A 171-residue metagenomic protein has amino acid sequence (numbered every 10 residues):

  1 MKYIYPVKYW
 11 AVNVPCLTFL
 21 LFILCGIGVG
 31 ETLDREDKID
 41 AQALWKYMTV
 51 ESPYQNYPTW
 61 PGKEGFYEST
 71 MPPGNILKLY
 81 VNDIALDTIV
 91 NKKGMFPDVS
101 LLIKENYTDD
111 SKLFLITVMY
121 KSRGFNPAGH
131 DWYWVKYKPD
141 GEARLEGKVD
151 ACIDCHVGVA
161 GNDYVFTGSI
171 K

Functional and structural regions predicted by a protein language model:
M1-W10: N-terminal secretory signal peptides that target proteins for export/translocation
Y5, G26-D34: Basic/polar N-terminal segments that are highly enriched at the extreme N-terminus, encompassing both cleavable
V12, L21, K148-A151: Secretory pathway export signals and precursors
V14-G26: Bacterial N-terminal signal peptides
E31-Y57, G62-G65, S69, D87-K171: Sequence context surrounding c-type heme c attachment/ligation sites in exported
G74-D87: Short, structured beta-strand/loop micro-motifs enriched in basic residues and often containing a Trp
